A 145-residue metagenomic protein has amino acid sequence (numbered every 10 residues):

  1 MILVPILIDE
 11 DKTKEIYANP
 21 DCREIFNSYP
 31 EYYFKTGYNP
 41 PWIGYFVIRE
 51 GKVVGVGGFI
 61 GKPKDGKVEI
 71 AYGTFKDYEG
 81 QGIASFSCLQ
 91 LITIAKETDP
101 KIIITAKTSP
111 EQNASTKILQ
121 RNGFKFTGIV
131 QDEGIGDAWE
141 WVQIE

Functional and structural regions predicted by a protein language model:
M1-E24, E31-Y33, N39-E145: Acyl-donor (CoA/ACP) binding surface of acyl/acetyltransferases
